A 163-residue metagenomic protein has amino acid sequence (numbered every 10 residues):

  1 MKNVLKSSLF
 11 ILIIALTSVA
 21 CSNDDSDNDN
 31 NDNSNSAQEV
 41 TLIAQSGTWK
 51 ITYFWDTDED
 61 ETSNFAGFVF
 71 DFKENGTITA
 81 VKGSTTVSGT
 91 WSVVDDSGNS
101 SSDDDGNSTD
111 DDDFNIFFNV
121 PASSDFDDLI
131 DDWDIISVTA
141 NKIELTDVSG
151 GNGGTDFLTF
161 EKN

Functional and structural regions predicted by a protein language model:
M1-L9: Bacterial N-terminal signal peptides that target proteins for export
N3-V4, A15-A44, N163: Bacterial Sec-dependent N-terminal signal peptides
Q38-D60, W91-V93: Tryptophan-anchored aromatic micro-motifs
S46, F70-T77, I135-I143: Short, solvent-exposed coil/turn segments at beta-strand boundaries
T52-S63, D103, S124-D125: Flexible, solvent-exposed loop segments that connect beta-strands
E61-N107: N-terminal glycine/threonine-rich, aromatic-flanked beta-hairpin/loop signature
S88-S97, K142-N163: Edge beta-strand at a domain terminus
D104-D134: An anionic, turn-rich surface loop/hairpin at beta-sheet edges that serves as a generic interaction/coordination patch
